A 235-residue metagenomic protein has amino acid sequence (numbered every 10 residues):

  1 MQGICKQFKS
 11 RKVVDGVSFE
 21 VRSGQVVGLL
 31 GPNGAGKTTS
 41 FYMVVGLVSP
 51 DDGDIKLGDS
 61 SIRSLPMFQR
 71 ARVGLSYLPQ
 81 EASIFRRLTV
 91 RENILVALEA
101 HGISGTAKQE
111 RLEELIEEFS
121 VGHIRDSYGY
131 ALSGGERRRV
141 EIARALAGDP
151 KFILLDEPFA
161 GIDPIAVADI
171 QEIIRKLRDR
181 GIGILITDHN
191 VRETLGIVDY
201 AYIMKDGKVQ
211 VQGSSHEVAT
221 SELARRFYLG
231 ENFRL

Functional and structural regions predicted by a protein language model:
L30-P32: The feature captures the beta-strand-to-loop junction immediately N-terminal to the Walker
V45: Helix-to-loop junction immediately C-terminal to a conserved catalytic motif
S61-S76, E81, G105-Q109, R125 (+1 more regions): ABC ATPase NBD coupling module
L95, T106-I124, Q171-R175, L223: Conserved ABC ATPase "signature" region
Y128-L132, E136: Conserved ABC ATPase signature
D149: Conserved catalytic motifs of ABC-family nucleotide-binding domains
I153-E157: Catalytic Walker B motif of ABC-type/P-loop ATPase nucleotide-binding domains
